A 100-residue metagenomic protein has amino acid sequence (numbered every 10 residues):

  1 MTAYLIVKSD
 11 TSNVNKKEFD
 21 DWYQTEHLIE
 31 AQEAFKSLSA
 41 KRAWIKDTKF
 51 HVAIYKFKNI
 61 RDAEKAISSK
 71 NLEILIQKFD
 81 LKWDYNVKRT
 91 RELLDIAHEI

Functional and structural regions predicted by a protein language model:
A3-D10, A40-K70: Short, well-ordered beta-strand segments in beta-rich or mixed alpha/beta enzyme and ligand-binding folds
N13-N15, N59-R61, I100: Feature marks short, surface-exposed loop/turn motifs that line or immediately flank catalytic pockets and channel
N15-S39: Short amphipathic alpha-helical segments
E33-L38, K56-L93: An amphipathic, aromatic/His-enriched active-site/gating alpha helix that lines ligand/cofactor pockets
L93-I100: Short, low-order "capping/linker" segments at domain edges
